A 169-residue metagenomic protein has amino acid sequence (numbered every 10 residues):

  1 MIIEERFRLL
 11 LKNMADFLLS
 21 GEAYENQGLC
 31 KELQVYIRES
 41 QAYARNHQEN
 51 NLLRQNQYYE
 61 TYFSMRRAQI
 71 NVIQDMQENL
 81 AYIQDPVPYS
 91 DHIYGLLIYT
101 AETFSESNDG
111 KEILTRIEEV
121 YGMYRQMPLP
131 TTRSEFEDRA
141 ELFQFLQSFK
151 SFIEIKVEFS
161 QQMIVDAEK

Functional and structural regions predicted by a protein language model:
M1-Y59: Non-transmembrane accessory domains of multi-pass membrane transporters/channels
R6-L18, R54-K169: Soluble C-terminal extramembrane regulatory/interaction domains of multi-pass membrane proteins
